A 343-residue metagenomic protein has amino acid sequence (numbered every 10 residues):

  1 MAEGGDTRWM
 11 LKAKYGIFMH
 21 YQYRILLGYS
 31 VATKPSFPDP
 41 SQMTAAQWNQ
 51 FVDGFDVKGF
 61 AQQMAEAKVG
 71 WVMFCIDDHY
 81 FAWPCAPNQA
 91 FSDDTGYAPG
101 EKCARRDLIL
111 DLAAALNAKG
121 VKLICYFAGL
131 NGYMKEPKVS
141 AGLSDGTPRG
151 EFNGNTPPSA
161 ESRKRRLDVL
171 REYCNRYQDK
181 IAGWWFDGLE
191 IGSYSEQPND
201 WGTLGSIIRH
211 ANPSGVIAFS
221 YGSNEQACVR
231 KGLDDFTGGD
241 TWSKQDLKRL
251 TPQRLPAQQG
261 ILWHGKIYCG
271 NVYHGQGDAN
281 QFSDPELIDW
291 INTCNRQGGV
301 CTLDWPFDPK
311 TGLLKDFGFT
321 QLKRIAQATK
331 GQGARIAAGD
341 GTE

Functional and structural regions predicted by a protein language model:
M1-E343: Mature catalytic domains of secreted/periplasmic carbohydrate-active enzymes
